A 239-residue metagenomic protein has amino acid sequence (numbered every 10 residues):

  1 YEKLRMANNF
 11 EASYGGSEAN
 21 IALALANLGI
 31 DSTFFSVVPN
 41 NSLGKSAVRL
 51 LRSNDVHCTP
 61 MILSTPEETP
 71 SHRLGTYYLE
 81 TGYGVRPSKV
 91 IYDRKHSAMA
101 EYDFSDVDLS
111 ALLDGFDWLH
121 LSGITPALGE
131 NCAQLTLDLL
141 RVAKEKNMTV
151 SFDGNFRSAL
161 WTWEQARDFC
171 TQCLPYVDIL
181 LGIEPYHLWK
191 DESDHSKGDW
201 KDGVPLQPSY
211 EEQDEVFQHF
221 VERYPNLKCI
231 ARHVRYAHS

Functional and structural regions predicted by a protein language model:
Y1-K3: Positively charged, low-complexity intrinsically disordered leader regions
R5-G15: Short pre-catalytic strand/loop immediately N-terminal to key active-site residues, enriched for Gly-Thr
N20-D31, S53: Alpha-helix C-terminal capping segments
D31-G123: Conserved N-terminal subdomain of the carbohydrate kinase-like
S32, C58, V150-S151, L181: Hydrophobic beta-strand scaffold residues
Q134-N147, D168-Y176: Catalytic-core regions built around general acid/base machinery
V142-T149, Y224-C229: A short helix->loop->beta-strand "cap" motif at the edges of active sites that frequently abuts
L160-S239: Conserved phosphate/ATP/ADP-binding segment of small-molecule kinases
